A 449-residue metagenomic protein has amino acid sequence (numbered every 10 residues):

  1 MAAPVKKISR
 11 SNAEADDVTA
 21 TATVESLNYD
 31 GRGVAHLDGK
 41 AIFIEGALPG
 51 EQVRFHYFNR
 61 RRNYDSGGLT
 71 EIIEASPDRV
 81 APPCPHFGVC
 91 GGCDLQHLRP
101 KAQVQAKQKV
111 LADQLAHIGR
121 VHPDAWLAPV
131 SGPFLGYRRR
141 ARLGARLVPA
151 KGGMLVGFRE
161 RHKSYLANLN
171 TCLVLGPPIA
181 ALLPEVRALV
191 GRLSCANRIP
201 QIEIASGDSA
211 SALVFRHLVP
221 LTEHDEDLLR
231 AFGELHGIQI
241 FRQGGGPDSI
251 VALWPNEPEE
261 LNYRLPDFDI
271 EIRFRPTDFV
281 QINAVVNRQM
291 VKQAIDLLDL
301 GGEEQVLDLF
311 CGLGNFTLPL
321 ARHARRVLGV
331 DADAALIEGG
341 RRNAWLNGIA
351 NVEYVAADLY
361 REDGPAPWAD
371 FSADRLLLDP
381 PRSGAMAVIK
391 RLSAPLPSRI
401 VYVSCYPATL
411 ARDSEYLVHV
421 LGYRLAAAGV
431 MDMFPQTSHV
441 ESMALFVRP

Functional and structural regions predicted by a protein language model:
M1-P82, H86, K163, E353-V355 (+1 more regions): Terminal RNA-binding accessory module
A2-A20, P220-P449: Rossmann-like S-adenosyl-L-methionine
A35, G50, C93, Y406 (+1 more regions): Residue-level signal for inorganic ion chemistry
R54-H56, R142, L307: Hydrophobic beta-strand signal
T70-P82, G88-I199: Extended interfacial segments that mediate partner engagement and assembly in macromolecular machines
L127-F134, Q201-I204, G246-I250, G429-M433: Short, solvent-exposed loop/turn elements at beta->coil junctions and helix N-caps that rim active or binding pockets
I204-G207, S211-L218: Carbohydrate-binding surface patches
